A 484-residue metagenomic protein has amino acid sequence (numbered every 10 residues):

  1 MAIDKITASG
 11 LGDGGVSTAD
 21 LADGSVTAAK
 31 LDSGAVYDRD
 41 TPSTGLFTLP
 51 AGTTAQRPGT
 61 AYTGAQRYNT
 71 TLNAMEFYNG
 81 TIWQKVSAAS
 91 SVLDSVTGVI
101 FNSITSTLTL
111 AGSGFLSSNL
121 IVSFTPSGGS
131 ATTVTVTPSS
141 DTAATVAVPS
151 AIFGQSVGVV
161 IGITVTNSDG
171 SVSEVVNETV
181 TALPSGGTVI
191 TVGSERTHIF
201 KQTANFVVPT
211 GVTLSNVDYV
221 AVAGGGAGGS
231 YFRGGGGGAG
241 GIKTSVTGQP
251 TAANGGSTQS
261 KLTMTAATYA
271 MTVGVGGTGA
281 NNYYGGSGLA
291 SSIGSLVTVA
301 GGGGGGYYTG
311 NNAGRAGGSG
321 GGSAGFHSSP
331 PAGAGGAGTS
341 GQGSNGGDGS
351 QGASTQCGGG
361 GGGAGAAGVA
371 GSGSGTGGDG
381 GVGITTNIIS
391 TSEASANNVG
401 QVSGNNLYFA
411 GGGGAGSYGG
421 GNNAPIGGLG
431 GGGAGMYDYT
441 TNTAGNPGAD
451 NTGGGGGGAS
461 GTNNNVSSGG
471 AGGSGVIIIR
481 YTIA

Functional and structural regions predicted by a protein language model:
M1, A28-K30, V36-D38, A65-A88 (+3 more regions): Short, surface-exposed terminal/edge motifs of secreted or surface/virion proteins that either
M1-F47, G80, V192-A204: Register-specific beta-strand positions within repetitive beta-rich fiber domains
S33-Q66, T70-L72: Extracellular/surface-exposed low-complexity repeats and stalk/linker segments enriched in Gly/Pro and small polar
S87-S118, S171-V180: Beta-strand/beta-sandwich contexts
F115-T132: Short, surface-exposed alpha-helix to beta-strand junction/turn motifs within ectodomains of secreted and cell-envelope
S150-V159, T263-T265: Surface-exposed, short loops/turns at beta-strand junctions within beta-sandwich domains
V165-N167, V273: Conserved structural position at the C-terminal beta-strand of extracellular beta-sandwich adhesion modules
T181-G193, T197-A484: Low-complexity, glycine/proline-biased repetitive segments and flexible coils/loops
